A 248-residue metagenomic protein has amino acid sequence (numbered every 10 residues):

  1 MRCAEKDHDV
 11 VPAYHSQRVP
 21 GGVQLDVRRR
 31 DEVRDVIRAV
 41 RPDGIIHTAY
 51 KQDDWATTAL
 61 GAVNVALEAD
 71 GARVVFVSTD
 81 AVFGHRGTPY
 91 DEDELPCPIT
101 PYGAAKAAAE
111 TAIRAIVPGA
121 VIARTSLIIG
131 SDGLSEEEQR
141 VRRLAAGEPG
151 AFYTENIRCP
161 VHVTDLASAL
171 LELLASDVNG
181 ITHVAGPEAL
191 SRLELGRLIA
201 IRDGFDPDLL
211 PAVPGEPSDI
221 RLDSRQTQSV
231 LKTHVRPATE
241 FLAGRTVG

Functional and structural regions predicted by a protein language model:
M1-H8: N-terminal Rossmann NAD(P)H-binding glycine-rich loop of SDR-like oxidoreductase domains
H15-D31: Rossmann-fold cofactor-recognition segment
V36, V40-I45, K51-V75: NAD(P)-cofactor binding segment of oxidoreductase domains
V82-A123: Catalytic helix-loop patch of NAD(P)-dependent Rossmann-fold dehydrogenases
T111-R158: NAD(P)-dependent short-chain dehydrogenase/reductase
Q139-P149, I157-V184: Alpha-helical substrate-binding/gating segment
A167-A169, S176-D219: Mid/C-terminal beta-alpha module of Rossmann-like enzyme folds, strongest in SDR-family dehydrogenases/epimerases
S191-R197, L210-G248: Conserved C-terminal active-site "lid" loop/helix of NAD(P)H-dependent oxidoreductases that clamps the redox cofactor
